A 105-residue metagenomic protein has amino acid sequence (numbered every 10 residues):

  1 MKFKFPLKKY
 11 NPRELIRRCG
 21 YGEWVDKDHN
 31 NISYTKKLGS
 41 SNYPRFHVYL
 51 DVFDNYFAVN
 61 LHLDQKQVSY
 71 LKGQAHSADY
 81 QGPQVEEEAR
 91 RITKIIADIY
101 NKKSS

Functional and structural regions predicted by a protein language model:
M1-L15, Y100-S105: Terminal, regulation- and interaction-focused segments at domain boundaries
K2, H29-S33, D54-A58: A generic structural signal for beta-strand entry/edge sites
K8, T35-S40, L61-V68: Secondary-structure transition/turn motif
Y10-F46: Ser/Thr-rich, low-complexity intrinsically disordered terminal regions
Y43-H47, V52-Y56, I95-D98, S104-S105: Phosphate-end processing signature that detects enzymes handling 5′-triphosphorylated RNA and polyphosphate
L50-G82: Intrinsically disordered, low-complexity regulatory segments enriched in Ser/Thr/Pro and charged residues
G73-S105: A conserved amphipathic terminal alpha-helix motif
